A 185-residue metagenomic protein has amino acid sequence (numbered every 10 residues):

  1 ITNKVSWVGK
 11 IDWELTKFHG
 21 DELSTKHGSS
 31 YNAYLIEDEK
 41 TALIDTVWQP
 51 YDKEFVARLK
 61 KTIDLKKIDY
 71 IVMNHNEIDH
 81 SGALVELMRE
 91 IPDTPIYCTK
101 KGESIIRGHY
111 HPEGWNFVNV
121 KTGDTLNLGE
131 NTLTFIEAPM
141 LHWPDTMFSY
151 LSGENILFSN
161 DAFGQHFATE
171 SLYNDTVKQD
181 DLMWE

Functional and structural regions predicted by a protein language model:
I1-N3, C98-T146: Metallo-beta-lactamase
N3-K61, F148-L151, N155-S159: Conserved beta-strand hairpin/beta-sheet module of binuclear metal-dependent hydrolase folds, prominently
L15, Y51, N76-S81, E103-I106 (+2 more regions): Active-site environment of divalent metal-dependent phosphoester hydrolases
E39, P50-Y97: Active-site metal-binding motif and surrounding structural segment of the metallo-beta-lactamase
T41, T132-E185: Metallo-beta-lactamase
A42-D45, Y70-M73, T134-F135: Short catalytic-loop micro-motif centered on adjacent basic/acidic residues
F55-V56, S81-E86, R107-Y110, T146-M147 (+1 more regions): Short, conserved acidic/polar surface loops in the N-terminal third of protein domains
E90-P92, Y110-E113, S152: Short, structured coil segments at secondary-structure junctions
